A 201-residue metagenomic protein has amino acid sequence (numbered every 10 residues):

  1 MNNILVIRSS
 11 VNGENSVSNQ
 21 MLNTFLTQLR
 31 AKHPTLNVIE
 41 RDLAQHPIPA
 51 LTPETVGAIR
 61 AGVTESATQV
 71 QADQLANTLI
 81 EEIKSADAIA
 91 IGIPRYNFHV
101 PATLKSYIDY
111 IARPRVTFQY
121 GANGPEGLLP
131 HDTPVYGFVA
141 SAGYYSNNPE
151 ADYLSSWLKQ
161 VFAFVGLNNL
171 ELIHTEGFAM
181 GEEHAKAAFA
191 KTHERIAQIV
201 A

Functional and structural regions predicted by a protein language model:
M1-I93, F98-D109, E194-A201: N-terminal beta1-alpha1-beta2 submodule of the flavodoxin-like/Rossmannoid cofactor-binding fold
S9, A140, T175: Cofactor-binding loop segments of dinucleotide-utilizing enzymes, especially the Rossmann-like FAD- and NAD(P)+-binding
V11-G13, A142-Y145, A179-M180: Short histidine/acidic/glycine/proline-rich micro-motifs that form metal- and phosphate-coordinating active-site loops
T27, N147-A201: Glycine-rich phosphate/pyrophosphate-binding loop and the adjoining helix
R30, L129-D132, V165: A short, structured loop/turn motif at beta-sheet edges
R41, F138, I173: Hydrophobic residues at beta-strand termini and immediately following loops that shape nucleotide-binding pockets
V70-S156: Helix-loop-strand module that forms the ligand-binding subsite of alpha/beta enzymes
